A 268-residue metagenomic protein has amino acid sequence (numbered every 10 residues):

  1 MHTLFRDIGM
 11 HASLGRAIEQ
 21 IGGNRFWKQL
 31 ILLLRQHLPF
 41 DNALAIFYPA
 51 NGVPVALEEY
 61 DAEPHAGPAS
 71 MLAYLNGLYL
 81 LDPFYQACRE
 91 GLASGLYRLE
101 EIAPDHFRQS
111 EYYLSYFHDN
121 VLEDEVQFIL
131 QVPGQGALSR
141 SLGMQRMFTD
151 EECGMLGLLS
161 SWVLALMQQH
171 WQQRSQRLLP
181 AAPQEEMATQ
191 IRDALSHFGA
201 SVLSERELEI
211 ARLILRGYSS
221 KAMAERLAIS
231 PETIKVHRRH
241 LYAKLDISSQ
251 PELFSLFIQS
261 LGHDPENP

Functional and structural regions predicted by a protein language model:
H2-M147, S161, A165: Regulatory input/activation interfaces that engage signals or partners
I8-L14, Q145-A188: Juxtadomain coupling helices with adjacent low-complexity linkers
G157, R212, E225, A243 (+1 more regions): A cross-family signal for key residues in well-ordered alpha-helices that form functional helical elements
Q176-E209: Regulatory hinge/linker segments at domain boundaries that couple sensory/effector modules to output domains
E207-I214, L253: Short alpha-helical "packing" element that flanks the helix-turn-helix/winged-helix DNA-binding module
I214-Y218, F257: Short helix-to-turn junction characteristic of helix-turn-helix DNA-binding domains, especially the helix
G217-E252: Recognition helix of helix-turn-helix DNA-binding domains
A243-S248, L256, S260-D264: Residue cluster at the C-terminal edge of the helix-turn-helix DNA-binding motif
